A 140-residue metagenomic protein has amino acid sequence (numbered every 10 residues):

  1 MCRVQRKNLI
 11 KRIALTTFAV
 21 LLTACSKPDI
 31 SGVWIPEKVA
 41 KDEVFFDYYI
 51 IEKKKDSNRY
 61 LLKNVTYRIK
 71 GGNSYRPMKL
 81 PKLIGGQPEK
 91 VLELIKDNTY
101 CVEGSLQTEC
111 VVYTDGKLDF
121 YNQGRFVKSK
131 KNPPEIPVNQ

Functional and structural regions predicted by a protein language model:
C2-A14: Bacterial N-terminal signal peptides that target proteins for export
T23-A24: C-terminal motif of bacterial Sec signal peptides marking the signal peptidase cleavage site
K27-I35, Y60, D97-C101, G116-K117: Short, hydrophobic/aromatic-rich segments at coil-to-beta transitions
D29-D47: Tryptophan-anchored aromatic micro-motifs
E43-E89: N-terminal glycine/threonine-rich, aromatic-flanked beta-hairpin/loop signature
L61-G71, G104-Q107, F120-K130: Secondary-structure transition/turn motif
Y75-I84, T114-Q140: Edge beta-strand at a domain terminus
Q87-G124: Beta-strand-rich cores of mature extracytoplasmic or soluble domains
